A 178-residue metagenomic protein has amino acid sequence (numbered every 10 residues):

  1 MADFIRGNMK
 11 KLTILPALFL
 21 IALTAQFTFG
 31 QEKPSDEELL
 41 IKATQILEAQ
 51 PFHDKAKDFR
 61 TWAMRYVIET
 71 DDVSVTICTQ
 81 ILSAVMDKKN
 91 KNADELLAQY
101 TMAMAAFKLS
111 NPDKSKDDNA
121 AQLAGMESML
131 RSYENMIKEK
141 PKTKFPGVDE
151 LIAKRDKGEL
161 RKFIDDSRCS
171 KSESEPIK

Functional and structural regions predicted by a protein language model:
M1-Q31: Bacterial Sec-dependent N-terminal signal peptides
F4, M9, F27, K157 (+2 more regions): Short linear motifs in intrinsically disordered/low-complexity regions
K11, L15-L18, S35, D117 (+1 more regions): Short, flexible coil/linker segments at or flanking structured domains
A17, Q31-P34, R168-K178: Non-catalytic accessory regions used for complex assembly or targeting
G30-I68: Immediate post-signal-peptide N-terminus of mature secreted/exported proteins
K55-R168: Mature extracellular/secreted ectodomains of secretory-pathway proteins
